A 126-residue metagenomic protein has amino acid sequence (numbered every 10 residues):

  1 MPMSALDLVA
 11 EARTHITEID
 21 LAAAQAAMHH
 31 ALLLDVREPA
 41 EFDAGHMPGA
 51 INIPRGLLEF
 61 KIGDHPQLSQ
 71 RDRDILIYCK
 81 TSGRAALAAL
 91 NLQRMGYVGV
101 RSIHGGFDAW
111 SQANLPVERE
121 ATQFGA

Functional and structural regions predicted by a protein language model:
M1-L32, P39-D74, G83-A126: Rhodanese-like catalytic fold shared by cysteine-dependent sulfurtransferases and DSP/PTP-type phosphatases
Y78: Short, surface-exposed ligand- or partner-binding patches at beta-edge/loop junctions that are enriched in aromatics
